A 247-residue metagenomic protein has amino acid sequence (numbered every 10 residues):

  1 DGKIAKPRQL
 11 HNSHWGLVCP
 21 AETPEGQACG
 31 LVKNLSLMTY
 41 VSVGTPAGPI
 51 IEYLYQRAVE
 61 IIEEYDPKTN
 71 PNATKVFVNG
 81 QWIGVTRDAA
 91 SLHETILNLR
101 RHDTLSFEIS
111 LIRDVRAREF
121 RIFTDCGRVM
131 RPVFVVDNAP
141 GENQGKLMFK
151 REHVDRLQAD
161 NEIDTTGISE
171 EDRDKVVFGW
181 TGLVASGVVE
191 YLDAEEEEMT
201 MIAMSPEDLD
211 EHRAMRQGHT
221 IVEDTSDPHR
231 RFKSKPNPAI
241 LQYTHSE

Functional and structural regions predicted by a protein language model:
D1-E247: Conduit-forming functional cores of very large proteins
